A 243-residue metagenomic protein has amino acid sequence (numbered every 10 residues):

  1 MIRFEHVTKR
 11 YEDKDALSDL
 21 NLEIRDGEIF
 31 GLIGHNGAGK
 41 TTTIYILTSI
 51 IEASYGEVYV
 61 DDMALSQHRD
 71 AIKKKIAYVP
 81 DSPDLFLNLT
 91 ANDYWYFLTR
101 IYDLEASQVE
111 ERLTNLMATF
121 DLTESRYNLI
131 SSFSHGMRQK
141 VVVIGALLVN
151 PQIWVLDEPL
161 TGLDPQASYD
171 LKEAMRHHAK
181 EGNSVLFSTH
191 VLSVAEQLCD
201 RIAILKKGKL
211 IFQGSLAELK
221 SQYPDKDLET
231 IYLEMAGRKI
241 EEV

Functional and structural regions predicted by a protein language model:
H35-G39: Walker A (P-loop) phosphate-binding loop of ABC-type ATPase nucleotide-binding domains
G56-Q67, A71-I72: Conserved ABC transporter NBD signature motif
Y96, R100, S107-S125: Conserved ABC ATPase "signature" region
W154-E158: Catalytic Walker B motif of ABC-type/P-loop ATPase nucleotide-binding domains
Q213-G214: ABC ATPase "signature
